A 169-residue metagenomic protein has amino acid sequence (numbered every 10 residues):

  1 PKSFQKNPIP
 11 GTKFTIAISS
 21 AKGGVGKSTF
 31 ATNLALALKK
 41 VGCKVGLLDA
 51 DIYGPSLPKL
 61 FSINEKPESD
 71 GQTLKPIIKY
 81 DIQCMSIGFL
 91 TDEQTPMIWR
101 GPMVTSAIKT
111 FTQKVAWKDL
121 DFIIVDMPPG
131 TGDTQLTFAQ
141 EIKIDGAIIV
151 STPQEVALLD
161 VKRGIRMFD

Functional and structural regions predicted by a protein language model:
P1-A21: Extreme N-terminal, non-catalytic leader segments that precede Walker-type/kinase nucleotide-binding cores
I9, G54, G71, G101 (+3 more regions): Amphipathic alpha-helical transducer elements in NTP-driven molecular machines
T12, G23, D49, L57 (+4 more regions): Residue-level signature of catalytic and energy-coupling elements of molecular machines, predominantly ATP/GTP-dependent
F14-D51, I165: Walker A/P-loop phosphate-binding motif and the immediately C-terminal alpha-helix
T15, V41, K59-N64, G88 (+3 more regions): Conserved, well-folded catalytic cores of nucleic-acid-processing and energy-transducing macromolecular machines
K44-W99, T105, T112: Phosphate-binding loop that captures ATP/GTP phosphates
T91-T134: Cytosolic-facing regulatory segments adjacent to core modules
K114, D121-F122, P128-D169: Conserved catalytic-core segment of NTP-binding enzymes
